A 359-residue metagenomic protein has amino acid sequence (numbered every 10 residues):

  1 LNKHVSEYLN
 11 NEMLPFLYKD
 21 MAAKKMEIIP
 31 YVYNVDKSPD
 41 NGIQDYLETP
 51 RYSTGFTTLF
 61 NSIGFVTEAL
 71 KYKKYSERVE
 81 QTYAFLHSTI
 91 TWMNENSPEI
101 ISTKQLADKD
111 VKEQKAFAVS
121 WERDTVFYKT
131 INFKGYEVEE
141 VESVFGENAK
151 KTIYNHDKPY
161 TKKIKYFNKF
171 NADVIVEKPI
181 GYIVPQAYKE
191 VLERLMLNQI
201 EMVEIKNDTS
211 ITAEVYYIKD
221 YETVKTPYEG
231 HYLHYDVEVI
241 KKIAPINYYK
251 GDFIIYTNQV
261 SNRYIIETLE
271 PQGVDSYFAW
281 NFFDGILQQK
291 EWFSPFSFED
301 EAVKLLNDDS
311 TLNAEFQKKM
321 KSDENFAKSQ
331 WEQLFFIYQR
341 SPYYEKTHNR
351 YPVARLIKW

Functional and structural regions predicted by a protein language model:
L1-Y33: Hydrophobic, small-residue-rich alpha-helical packing segments that form membrane-like cores
H4, Y8-M13, P50, T103-D108 (+3 more regions): Generic hydrophobic, helix-prone segments enriched in Leu/Val/Ile
Y8-P15, E95-I101, T212-Y217, D284-E291: Short C-terminal domain-edge/linker segments immediately following a structured domain
L17, M21-I28, T67, K71-T82 (+5 more regions): Short secondary-structure transition/capping segments
Y18-A22, G55-L59, A172-V174, I243-N247: A general structural signal for short secondary-structure junctions and capping/turn motifs
V35-Y217: Hard-cation-handling environments
V144-N148, Y154-W280, D284-S297, E301-V303: Feature captures C-terminal
S261-R263, Q272-W359: Accessory, solvent-exposed terminal regions and/or long lumenal/extracellular loops of proteins
